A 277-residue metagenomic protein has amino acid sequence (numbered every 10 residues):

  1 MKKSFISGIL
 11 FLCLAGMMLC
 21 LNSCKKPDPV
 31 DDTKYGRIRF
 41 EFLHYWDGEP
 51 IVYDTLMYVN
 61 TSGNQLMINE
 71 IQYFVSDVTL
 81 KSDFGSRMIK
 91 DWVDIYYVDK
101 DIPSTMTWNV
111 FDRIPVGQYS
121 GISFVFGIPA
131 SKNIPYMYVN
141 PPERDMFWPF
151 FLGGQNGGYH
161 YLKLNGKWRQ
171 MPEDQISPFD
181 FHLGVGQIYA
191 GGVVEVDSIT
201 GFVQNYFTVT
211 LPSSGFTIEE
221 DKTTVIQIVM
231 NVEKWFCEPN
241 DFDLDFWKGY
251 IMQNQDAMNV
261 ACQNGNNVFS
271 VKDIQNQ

Functional and structural regions predicted by a protein language model:
M1-F11: Bacterial N-terminal signal peptides that target proteins for export
L19-S23: C-terminal motif of bacterial Sec signal peptides marking the signal peptidase cleavage site
K25-Q277: A short, solvent-exposed, low-complexity linear motif enriched for acidic/polar residues with Pro/Gly/Ser/Thr
